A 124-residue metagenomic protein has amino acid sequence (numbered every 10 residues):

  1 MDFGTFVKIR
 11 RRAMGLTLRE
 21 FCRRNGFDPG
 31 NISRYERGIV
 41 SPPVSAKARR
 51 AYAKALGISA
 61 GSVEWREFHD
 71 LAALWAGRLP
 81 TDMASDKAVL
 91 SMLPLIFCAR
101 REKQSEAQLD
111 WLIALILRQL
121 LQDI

Functional and structural regions predicted by a protein language model:
M1-M14, F97, A107-A114, Q122: A short, Lys/Arg-rich alpha-helix, primarily the initiator
K8, C22, S33-R34, H69: Key DNA-contacting residues within the recognition helix of helix-turn-helix
K8, R19, R50: Residues within the helices of the helix-turn-helix
R11, C22, A53: The alpha-helix within a helix-turn-helix
T17-R23: Short alpha-helical "recognition helix" segments of helix-turn-helix
G26-P43: Recognition helix of helix-turn-helix/homeodomain-like DNA-binding domains that insert into the DNA major groove
S45-R66: DNA major-groove recognition helix of helix-turn-helix/homeodomain DNA-binding modules
S62-C98: Short, charged recognition helix plus adjacent turn of helix-turn-helix-like nucleic-acid-binding domains
